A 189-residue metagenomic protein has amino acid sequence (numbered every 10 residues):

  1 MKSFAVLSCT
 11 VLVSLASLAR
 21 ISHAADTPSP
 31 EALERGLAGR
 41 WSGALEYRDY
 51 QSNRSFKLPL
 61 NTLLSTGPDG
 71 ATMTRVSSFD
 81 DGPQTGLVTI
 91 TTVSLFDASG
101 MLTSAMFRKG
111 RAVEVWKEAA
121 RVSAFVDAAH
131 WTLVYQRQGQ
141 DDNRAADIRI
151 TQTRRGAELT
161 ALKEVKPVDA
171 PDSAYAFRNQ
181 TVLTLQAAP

Functional and structural regions predicted by a protein language model:
M1-C9: Bacterial N-terminal signal peptides that target proteins for export
S8-A16: Bacterial N-terminal signal peptides
L18-A24: Sec/Tat signal peptide C-region and signal peptidase I cleavage site
A25-S42: N-terminal helix-cap/turn-to-beta initiation motif at the start of protein domains
D26-P28, L45-D147, A188-P189: Central antiparallel beta-sheet cores of small beta-barrel/beta-sandwich binding domains
A32-G36, R48, K163-A170: Short beta-strand segments and strand-loop junctions that repeat across beta-rich extracellular domains
D147-P189: Edge beta-strand at a domain terminus
